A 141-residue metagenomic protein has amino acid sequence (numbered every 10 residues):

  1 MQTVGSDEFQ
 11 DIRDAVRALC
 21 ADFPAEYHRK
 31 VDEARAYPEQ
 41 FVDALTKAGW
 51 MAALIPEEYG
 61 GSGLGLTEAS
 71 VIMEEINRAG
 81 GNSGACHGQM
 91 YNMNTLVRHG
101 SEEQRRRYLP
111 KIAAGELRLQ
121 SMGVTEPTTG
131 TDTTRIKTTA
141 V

Functional and structural regions predicted by a protein language model:
M1-I12: Intrinsic disorder at enzyme termini
P24-V141: Glycine-rich flavin
